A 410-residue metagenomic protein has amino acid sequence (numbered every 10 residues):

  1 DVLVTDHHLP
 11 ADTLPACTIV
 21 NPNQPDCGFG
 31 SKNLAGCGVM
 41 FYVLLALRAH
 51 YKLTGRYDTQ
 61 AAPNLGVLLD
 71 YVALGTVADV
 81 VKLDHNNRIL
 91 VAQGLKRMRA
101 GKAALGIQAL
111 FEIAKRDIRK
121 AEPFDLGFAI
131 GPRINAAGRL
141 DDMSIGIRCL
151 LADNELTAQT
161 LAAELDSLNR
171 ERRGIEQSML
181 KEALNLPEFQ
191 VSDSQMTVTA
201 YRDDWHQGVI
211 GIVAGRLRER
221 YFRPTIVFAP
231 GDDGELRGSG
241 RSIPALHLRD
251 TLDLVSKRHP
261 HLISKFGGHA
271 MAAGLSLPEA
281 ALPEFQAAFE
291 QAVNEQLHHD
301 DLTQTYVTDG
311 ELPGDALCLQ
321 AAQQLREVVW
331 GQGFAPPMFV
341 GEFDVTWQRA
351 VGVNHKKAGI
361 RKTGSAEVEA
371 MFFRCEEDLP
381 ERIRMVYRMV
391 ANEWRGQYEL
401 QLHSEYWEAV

Functional and structural regions predicted by a protein language model:
D1-L3, T225: Hydrophobic beta-strand scaffold residues
T5-H7, A78: Active-site flanking residues adjacent to catalytic metal/cofactor-binding acidic residues
H7-P10, N23-P25, D203-D204, P230-D233 (+1 more regions): Short, ordered loop/turn segments at secondary-structure junctions
L9-N21, I107, I360-G364: Acidic-glycine-rich active-site phosphate/pyrophosphate-binding loop
T13-Y57, L65-V77, G268: Short alpha-helices
G38, G211, G215, M385: Short alpha-helical basic/polar micro-motif
A49-E284, E311-P313, G352-N354: Hydrophobic helix-and-loop "lid/oligomerization" segment in the mid-to-C-terminal part of catalytic domains
T157-A200, D233, L246, V255-V410: Mid-to-C-terminal polyanion-binding domains and interfaces
